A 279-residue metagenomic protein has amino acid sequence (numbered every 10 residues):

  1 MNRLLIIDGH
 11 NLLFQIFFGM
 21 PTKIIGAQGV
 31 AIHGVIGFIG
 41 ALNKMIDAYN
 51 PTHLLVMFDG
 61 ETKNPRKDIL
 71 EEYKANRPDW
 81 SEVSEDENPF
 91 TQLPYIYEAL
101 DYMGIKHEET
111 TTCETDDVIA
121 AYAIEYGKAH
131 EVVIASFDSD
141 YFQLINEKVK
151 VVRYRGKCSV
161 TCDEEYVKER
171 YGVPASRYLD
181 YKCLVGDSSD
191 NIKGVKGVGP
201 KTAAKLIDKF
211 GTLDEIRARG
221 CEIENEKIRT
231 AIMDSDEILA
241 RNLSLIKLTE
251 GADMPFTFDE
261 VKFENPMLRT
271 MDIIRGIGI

Functional and structural regions predicted by a protein language model:
M1-N2, G278: Short, Lys/Arg-enriched, disordered terminal segments
N2-A135, Y141-T161, A240-R241, K247-N265: Noncatalytic, basic helical substrate-engagement surface that gates or grips nucleic-acid strands
P51-L55, I105-K106, K148, T161-I279: Non-catalytic nucleic-acid-binding/docking modules located in mid-to-C-terminal regions of nucleic-acid enzymes
S139-D140, K201: Acidic, divalent-metal-coordinating active-site segment for phosphoryl/phosphodiester hydrolysis, typified by short
